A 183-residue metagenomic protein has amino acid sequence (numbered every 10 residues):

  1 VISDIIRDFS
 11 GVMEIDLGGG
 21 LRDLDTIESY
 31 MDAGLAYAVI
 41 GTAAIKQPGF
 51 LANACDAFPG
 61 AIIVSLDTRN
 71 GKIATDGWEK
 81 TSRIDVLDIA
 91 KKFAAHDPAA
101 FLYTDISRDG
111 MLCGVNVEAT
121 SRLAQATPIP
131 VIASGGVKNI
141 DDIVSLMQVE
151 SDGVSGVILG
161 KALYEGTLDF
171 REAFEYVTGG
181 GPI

Functional and structural regions predicted by a protein language model:
V1-D4, E79-D88, C113-R122: Charged helix-capping and loop-helix junction motifs
V1-Y37, E118-G153, A173: Catalytic cores of alpha/beta
I15-G19, A38-I40, I62-L66, F101-T104 (+2 more regions): Hydrophobic faces of well-ordered beta-strands that scaffold small-molecule active sites in alpha/beta enzyme cores
L21, K72, R108-C113, N139 (+1 more regions): Short, small-residue-enriched loops and turns at beta-alpha junctions that line or gate enzyme active sites
L24, I45-P48, R83-L87, V117 (+2 more regions): Structural motif corresponding to alpha-helix initiation and N-cap regions
I27-E28, F50-A52, A74-G77, L112-V115 (+2 more regions): Short, well-ordered secondary-structure micro-motifs
E28-M31, L35-D109: Conserved anion-binding
G49-A57, M147-I183: C-terminal helical cap(s) of enzyme catalytic domains, especially alpha/beta-barrels
